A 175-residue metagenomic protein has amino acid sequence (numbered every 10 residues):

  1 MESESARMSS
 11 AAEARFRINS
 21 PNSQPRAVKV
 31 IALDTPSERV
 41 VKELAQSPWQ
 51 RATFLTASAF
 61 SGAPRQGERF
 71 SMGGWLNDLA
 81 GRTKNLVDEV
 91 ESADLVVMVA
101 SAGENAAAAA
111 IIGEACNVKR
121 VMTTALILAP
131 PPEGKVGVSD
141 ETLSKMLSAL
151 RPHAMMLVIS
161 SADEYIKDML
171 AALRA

Functional and structural regions predicted by a protein language model:
M1-R26, A80: Short N-terminal or domain-adjacent regulatory/targeting segments
S20-L79: Glycine-rich, small/polar surface segments that engage phosphate groups of diverse ligands
V30-T35, A100-A102, L128-A129, A162: Structural motif
V87-E91, L150-R151: A short, aliphatic-rich alpha-helical micro-motif
L95-A106: Short, glycine-rich nucleotide/cofactor-binding loops
A106-K119: Amphipathic helical hotspot of TIR/SEFIR-family domains
V121-E141: Short beta-alpha junction loops
G134-A175: Structural recognition of alpha->loop->beta junctions
